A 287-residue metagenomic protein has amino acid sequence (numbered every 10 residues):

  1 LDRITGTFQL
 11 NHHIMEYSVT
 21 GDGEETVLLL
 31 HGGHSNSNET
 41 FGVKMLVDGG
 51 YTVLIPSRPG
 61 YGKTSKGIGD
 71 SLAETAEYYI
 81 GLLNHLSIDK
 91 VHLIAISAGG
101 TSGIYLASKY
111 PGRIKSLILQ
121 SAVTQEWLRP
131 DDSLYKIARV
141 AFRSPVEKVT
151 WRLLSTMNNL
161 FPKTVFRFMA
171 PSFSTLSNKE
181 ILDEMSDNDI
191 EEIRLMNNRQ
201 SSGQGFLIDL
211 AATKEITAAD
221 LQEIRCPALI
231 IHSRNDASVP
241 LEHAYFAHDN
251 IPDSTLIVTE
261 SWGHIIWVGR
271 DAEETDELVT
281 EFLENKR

Functional and structural regions predicted by a protein language model:
H13-K63: Conserved HGGG/HGGXW glycine-rich cap/lid loop of the alpha/beta-hydrolase fold
E74-H92: Conserved acidic catalytic loop of the alpha/beta-hydrolase fold
A95-G99, G103: Gly/Ala-rich beta-loop-alpha elbow adjacent to hydrolase catalytic centers
L117-R152: Flexible "cap/lid" loop of the alpha/beta hydrolase fold
I137-A138, W151-A219: Alpha/beta-hydrolase
I224, I230-H232, D236: Short beta-strand/loop motif that positions the catalytic acidic residue of the alpha/beta-hydrolase fold
A237-H243: Conserved alpha/beta-hydrolase "acid-adjacent" motif
S254-R287: Catalytic active-site module of serine/aspartate enzymes centered on a nucleophile-bearing elbow/loop
